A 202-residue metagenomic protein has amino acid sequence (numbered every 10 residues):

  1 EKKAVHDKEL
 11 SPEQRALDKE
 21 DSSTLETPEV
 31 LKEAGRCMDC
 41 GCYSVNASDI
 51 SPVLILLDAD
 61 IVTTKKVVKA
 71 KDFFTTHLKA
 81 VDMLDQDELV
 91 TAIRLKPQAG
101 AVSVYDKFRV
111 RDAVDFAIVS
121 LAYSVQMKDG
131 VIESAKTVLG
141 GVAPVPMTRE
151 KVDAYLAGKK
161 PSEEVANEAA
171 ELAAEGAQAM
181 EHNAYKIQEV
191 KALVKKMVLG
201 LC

Functional and structural regions predicted by a protein language model:
E1-N46, S51: Ferredoxin-type iron-sulfur electron-transfer modules and their immediate structural context
A47-C202: C-terminal structural segment of proteins
